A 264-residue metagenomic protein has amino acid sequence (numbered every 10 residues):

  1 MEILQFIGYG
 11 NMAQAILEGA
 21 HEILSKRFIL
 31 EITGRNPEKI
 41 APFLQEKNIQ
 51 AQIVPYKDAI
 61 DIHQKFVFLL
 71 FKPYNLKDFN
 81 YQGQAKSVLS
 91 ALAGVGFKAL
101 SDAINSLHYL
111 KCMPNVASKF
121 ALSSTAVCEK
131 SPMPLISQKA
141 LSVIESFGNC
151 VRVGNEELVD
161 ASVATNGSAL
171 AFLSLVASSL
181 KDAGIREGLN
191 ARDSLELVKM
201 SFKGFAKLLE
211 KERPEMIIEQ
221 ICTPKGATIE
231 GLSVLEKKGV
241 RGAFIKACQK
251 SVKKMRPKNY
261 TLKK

Functional and structural regions predicted by a protein language model:
M1-Y56, I62, F66, L122-S123 (+1 more regions): NAD(P)+-binding Rossmann beta1-loop-alpha1 motif at the extreme N-terminus of oxidoreductases
I16, E196-K264: NAD(P)-dependent Rossmann-like dehydrogenase/reductase catalytic/cofactor-binding core
L24-S25, N80-A85, D102-N105: Short, conserved loop/helix-junction motifs that constitute active-site signature segments in enzyme catalytic cores
T33, K111-E129: Active-site capping/gating segments
L44, A99-Y109, S124-A161, F172-E210 (+2 more regions): Internal alpha-helical scaffold of NAD(P)-dependent oxidoreductase catalytic cores
Y56-G83, S87: Rossmann-like NAD(P)-binding element
Q84-G96: ADP-ribose/adenylate-binding Rossmann-like module
